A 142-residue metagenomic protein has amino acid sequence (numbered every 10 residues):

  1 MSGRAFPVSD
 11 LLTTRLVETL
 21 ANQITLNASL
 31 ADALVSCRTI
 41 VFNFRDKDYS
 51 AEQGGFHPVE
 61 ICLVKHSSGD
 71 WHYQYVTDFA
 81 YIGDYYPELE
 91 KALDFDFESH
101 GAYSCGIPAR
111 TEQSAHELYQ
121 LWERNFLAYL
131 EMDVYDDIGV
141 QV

Functional and structural regions predicted by a protein language model:
M1-K47, D133-V142: N-terminal domain-onset segments
G3, P7, L11, R15 (+5 more regions): Alpha-helix boundary/N-cap detector
R4, L30-D32, F44-A51, G83-Y85 (+4 more regions): Short, flexible coil/linker segments at or flanking structured domains
L30-D70: Amphipathic, interaction-prone secondary-structure segments
C37, F56, S68-Y73, P87 (+2 more regions): A broad structural signal for short, well-ordered beta-strand segments within beta-sheet-rich domains
C62, L93-D96, Y135-V142: Solvent-exposed, non-transmembrane amphipathic alpha-helical segments
K65-E117: An exposed acidic His-Trp-rich patch
G101-V142: Low-complexity intrinsically disordered segments
